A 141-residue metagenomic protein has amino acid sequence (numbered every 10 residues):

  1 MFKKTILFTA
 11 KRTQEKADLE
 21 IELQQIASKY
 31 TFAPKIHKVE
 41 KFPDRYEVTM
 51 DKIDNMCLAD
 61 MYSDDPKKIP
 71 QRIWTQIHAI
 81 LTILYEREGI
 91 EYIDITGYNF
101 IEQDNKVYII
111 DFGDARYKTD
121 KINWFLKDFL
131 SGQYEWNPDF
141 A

Functional and structural regions predicted by a protein language model:
M1-I21, Q25: ATP-binding glycine-rich loop module of kinase domains
S28-F32: Flexible N-lobe loop architecture of eukaryotic-like protein kinase catalytic domains
K35-I73: Conserved structural core of kinase catalytic domains
D54, G97, D114: Short, glycine/acidic-enriched loop or turn micro-motifs at the edges of active sites
I80-R87: Conserved hydrophobic alpha-helix
R87-G97, E102: Catalytic-loop of the protein kinase fold
I90, Q103-A141: C-lobe/activation-segment region of protein kinase-like
